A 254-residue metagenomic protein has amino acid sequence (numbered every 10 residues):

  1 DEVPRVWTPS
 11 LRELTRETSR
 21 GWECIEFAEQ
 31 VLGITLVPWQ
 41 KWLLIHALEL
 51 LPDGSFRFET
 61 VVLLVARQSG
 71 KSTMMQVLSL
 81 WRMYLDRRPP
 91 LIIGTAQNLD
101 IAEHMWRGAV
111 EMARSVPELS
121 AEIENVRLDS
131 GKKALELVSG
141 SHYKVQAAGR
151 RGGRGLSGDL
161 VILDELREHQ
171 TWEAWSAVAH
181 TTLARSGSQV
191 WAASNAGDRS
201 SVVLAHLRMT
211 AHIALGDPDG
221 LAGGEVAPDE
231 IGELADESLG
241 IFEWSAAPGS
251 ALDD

Functional and structural regions predicted by a protein language model:
D1-D254: Phosphate/NTP-binding elements of NTP-utilizing enzymes
